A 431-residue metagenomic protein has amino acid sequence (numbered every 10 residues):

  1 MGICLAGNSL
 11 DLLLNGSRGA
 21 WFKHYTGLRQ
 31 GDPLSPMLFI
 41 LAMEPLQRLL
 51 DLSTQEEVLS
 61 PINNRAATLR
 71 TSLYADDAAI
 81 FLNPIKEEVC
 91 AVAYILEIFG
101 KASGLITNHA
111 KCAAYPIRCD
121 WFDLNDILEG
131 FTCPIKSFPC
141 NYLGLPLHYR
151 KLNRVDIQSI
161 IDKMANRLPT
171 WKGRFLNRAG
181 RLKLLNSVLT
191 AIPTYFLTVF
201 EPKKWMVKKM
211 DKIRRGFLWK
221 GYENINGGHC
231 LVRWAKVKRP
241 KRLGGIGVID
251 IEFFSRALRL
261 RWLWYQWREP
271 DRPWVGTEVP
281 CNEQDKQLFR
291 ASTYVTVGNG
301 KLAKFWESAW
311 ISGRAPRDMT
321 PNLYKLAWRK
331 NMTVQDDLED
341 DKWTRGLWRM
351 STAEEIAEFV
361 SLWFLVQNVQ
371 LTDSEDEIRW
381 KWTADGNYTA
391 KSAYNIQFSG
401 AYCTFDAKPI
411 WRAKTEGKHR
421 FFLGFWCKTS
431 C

Functional and structural regions predicted by a protein language model:
M1-C431: A helix-boundary/hinge signal
